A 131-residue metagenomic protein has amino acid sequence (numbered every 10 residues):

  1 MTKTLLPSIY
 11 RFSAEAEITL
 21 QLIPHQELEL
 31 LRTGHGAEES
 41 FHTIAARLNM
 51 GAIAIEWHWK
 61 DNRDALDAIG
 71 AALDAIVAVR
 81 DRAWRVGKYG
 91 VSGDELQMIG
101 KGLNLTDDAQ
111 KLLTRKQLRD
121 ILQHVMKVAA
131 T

Functional and structural regions predicted by a protein language model:
M1-I9, S40-A52: Long, acidic, intrinsically disordered low-complexity segments
T2-A37, D64-K88, H124-V128: Short, flexible domain-boundary/linker segments around small modular repeats
P24, F41, A46, I69 (+2 more regions): Short amphipathic alpha-helical segments that mediate assembly, nucleic-acid/protein binding, or membrane association
R32-A46, W84-G100: Short, low-complexity cationic-aromatic patches
L48-V79, D108-V125: Extended intrinsically disordered, low-complexity coil regions enriched in Ser, Thr, Gly, Ala and often Pro
G87-T131: Amphipathic alpha-helical binding modules
